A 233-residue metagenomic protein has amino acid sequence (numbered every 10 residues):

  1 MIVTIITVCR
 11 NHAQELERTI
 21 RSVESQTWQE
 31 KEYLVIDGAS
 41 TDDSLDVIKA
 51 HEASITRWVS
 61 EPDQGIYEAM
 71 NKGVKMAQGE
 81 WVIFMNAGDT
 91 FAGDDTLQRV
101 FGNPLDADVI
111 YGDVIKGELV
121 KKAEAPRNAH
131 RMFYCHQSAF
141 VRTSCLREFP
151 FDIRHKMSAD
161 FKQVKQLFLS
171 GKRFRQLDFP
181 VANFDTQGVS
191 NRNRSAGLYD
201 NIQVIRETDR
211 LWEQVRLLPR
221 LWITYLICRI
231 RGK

Functional and structural regions predicted by a protein language model:
M1-T4, E32, K162: Cell-envelope/extracellular polymer assembly enzymes that use nucleotide-activated donors
Q14-E17, D42-A50: Acidic helix N-cap motif at the loop->helix transition within catalytic regions of sugar-transfer enzymes
R21-E30: Short, acidic, metal-binding catalytic loop of nucleotide-sugar glycosyltransferases
Q29, D37-D46, N86, T90: A conserved acidic beta->alpha catalytic loop
S44, S60-A77: Glycine-rich, basic loop-to-helix element that forms the pyrophosphate-binding segment of sugar-nucleotide handling
V82: Short aromatic/hydrophobic "clamp" motif used to bind/position activated sugar donors
T90, D94-E124: Conserved donor NDP-sugar-binding/catalytic core segment of glycosyltransferases
K122-D200, V204: Conserved nucleotide-sugar donor-binding catalytic segment
